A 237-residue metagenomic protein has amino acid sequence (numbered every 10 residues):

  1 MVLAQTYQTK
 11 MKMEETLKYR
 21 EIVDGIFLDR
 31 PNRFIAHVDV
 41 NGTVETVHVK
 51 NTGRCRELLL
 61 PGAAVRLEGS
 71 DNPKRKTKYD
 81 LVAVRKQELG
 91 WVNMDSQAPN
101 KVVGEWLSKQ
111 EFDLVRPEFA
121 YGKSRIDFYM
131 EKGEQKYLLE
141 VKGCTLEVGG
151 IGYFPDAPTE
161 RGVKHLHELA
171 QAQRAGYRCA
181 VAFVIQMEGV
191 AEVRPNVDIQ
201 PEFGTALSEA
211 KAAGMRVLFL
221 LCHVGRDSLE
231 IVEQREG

Functional and structural regions predicted by a protein language model:
L3, E15, Q186-G237: Domain-level recognition of nuclease-like catalytic cores that cleave nucleotide substrates
G25, I126-D156, L169: Conserved catalytic cores of phosphodiester-cleaving nucleases, focusing on short active-site segments
N32-H37: Short aromatic-glycine-enriched beta-strand elements
V44-E57: Beta-strand/loop nucleic-acid-binding surfaces
R56, E88-P117: Acidic-basic catalytic patches of nuclease active cores, encompassing PD-(D/E)XK and other metal-cofactor nuclease
A63-N72, L221: Flexible glycine-rich surface loops and low-complexity tracts that mediate binding to linear polymers
N72-E88: OB-fold/S1-family single-stranded nucleic acid-binding modules
G150-E160, A170-I199, L221: Nucleic-acid nuclease catalytic cores
